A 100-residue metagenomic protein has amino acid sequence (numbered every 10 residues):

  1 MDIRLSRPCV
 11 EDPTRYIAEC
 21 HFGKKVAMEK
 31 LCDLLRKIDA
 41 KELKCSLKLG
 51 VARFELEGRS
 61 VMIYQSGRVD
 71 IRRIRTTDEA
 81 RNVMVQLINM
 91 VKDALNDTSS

Functional and structural regions predicted by a protein language model:
M1, S99-S100: Short, Lys/Arg-enriched, disordered terminal segments
M1-C45: Short Lys/Arg-enriched alpha/beta "domain-start" segment
C9, D39, K44, R53 (+2 more regions): Aromatic-residue detector
A18, A52, V69: A broad, low-specificity signal marking well-ordered, structured residues that form hydrophobic/aromatic
E42, S46-S60, S66: A short, structured beta-strand/loop element
C45, D97-S99: Flexible, glycine/charged-enriched surface loops at secondary-structure junctions
R59-L95: Short, compact, well-ordered microdomains
